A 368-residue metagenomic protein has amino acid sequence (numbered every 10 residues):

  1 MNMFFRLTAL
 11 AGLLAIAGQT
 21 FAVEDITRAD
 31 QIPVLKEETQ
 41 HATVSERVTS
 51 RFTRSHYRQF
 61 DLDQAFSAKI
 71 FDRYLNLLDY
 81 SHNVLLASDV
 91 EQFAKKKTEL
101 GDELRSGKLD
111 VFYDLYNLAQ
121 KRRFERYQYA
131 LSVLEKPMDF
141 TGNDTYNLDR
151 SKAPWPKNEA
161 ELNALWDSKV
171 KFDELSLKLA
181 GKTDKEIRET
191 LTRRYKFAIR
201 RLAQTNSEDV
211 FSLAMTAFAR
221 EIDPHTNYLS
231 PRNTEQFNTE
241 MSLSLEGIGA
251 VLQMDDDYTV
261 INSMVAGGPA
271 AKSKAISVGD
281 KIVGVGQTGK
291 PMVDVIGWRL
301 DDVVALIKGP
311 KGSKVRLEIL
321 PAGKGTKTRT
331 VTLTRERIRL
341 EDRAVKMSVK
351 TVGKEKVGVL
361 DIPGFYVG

Functional and structural regions predicted by a protein language model:
M1-T8: Bacterial N-terminal signal peptides that target proteins for export
A9-A11, T20-F21: Cleavable N-terminal signal peptides
T20-A22, A29, E189, T205: Boundary at the C-terminal end of the N-terminal hydrophobic targeting segment
A22, K36-E37, T53-L62, R200-S207 (+5 more regions): Cleft-lining beta-strand/loop regions that shape enzyme active-site pockets
E24-V34, S45-Y57, K95-E99, R193-F197 (+1 more regions): Acidic/histidine-rich, surface-exposed loop or edge segments in extracytoplasmic proteins
E37-D79, D89: N-terminal-proximal low-complexity accessory segments that begin disordered and transition into the first
N76-L77, T98, F112, N117-Q128 (+4 more regions): PDZ/PDZ-like domain segments forming the peptide/carboxylate-binding groove, activating on the N-terminal beta-strands
